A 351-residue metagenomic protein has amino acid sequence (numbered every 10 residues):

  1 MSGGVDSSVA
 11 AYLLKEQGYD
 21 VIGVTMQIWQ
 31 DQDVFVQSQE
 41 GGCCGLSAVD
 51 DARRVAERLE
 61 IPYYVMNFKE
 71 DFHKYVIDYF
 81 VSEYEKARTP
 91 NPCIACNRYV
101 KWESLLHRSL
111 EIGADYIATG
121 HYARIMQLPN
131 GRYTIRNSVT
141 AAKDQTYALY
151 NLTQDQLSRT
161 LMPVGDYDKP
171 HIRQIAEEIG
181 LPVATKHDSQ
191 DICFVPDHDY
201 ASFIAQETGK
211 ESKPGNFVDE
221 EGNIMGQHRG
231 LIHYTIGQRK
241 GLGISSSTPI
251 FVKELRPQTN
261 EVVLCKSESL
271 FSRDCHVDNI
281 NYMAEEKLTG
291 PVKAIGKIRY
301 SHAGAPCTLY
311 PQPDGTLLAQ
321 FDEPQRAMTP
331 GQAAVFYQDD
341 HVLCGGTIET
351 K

Functional and structural regions predicted by a protein language model:
M1-Y150, L161, P170: ATP-dependent adenylation/nucleotidyltransferase module used to activate substrates
A118-P129, T134-K351: AMP-forming adenylation/ATP pyrophosphatase catalytic core
